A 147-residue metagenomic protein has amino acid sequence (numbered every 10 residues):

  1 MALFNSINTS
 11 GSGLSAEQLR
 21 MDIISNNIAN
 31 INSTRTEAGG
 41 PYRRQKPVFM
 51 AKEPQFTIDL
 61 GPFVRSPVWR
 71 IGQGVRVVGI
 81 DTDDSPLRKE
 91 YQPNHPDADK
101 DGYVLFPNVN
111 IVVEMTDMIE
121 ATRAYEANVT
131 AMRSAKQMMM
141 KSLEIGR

Functional and structural regions predicted by a protein language model:
M1-R147: Amphipathic alpha-helical polymerization modules
